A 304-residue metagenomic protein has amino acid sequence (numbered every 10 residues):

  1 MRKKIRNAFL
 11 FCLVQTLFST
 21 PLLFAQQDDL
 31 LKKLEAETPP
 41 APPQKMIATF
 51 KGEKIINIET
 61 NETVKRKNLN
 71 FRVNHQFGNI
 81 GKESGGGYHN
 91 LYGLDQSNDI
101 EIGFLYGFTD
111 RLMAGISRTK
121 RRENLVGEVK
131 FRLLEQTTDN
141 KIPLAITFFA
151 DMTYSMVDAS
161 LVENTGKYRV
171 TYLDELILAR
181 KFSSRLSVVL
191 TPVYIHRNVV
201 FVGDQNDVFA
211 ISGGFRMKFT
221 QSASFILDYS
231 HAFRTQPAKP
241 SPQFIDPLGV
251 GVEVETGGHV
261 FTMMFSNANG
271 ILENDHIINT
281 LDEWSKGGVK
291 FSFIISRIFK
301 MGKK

Functional and structural regions predicted by a protein language model:
M1-N7: N-terminal secretory signal peptides that target proteins for export/translocation
F11-T20: Bacterial N-terminal signal peptides
P21-A25: Sec/Tat signal peptide C-region and signal peptidase I cleavage site
Q26-V157, V170-D174, R180-S187, Y194-I195 (+3 more regions): Transmembrane beta-barrel domains of Gram-negative outer membranes and organellar outer membranes
S155-G166, I195-V202: Surface-exposed cleft-lining segments at the edges of enzyme active sites
V162, F201-Q205, A238-P242: Short, solvent-exposed loop/turn segments at secondary-structure boundaries
L190-R234: A mid-sequence, solvent-exposed acidic-amphipathic segment
